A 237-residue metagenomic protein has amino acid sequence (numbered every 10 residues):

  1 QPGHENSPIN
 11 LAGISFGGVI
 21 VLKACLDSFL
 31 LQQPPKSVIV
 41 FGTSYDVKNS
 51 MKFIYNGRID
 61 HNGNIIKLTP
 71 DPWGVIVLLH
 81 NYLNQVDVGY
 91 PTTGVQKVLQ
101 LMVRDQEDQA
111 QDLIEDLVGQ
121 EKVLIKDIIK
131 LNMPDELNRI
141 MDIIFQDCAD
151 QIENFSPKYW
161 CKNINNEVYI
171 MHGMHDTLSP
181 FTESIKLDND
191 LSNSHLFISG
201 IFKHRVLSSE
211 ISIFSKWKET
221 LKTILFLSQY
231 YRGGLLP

Functional and structural regions predicted by a protein language model:
Q1-I9, L22-K23: Conserved acidic catalytic loop of the alpha/beta-hydrolase fold
G13-V21: Gly/Ala-rich beta-loop-alpha elbow adjacent to hydrolase catalytic centers
A24-Q120: Alpha/beta-hydrolase-fold enzymes
I143-W160: Active-site nucleophile elbow and catalytic-triad environment of alpha/beta-hydrolase enzymes
E153, T177-E183: Conserved alpha/beta-hydrolase "acid-adjacent" motif
I164, I170-H172, D176: Short beta-strand/loop motif that positions the catalytic acidic residue of the alpha/beta-hydrolase fold
L191-L207: Catalytic histidine neighborhood in serine/cysteine hydrolases with alpha/beta-hydrolase-type architecture
E210-P237: Catalytic active-site module of serine/aspartate enzymes centered on a nucleophile-bearing elbow/loop
